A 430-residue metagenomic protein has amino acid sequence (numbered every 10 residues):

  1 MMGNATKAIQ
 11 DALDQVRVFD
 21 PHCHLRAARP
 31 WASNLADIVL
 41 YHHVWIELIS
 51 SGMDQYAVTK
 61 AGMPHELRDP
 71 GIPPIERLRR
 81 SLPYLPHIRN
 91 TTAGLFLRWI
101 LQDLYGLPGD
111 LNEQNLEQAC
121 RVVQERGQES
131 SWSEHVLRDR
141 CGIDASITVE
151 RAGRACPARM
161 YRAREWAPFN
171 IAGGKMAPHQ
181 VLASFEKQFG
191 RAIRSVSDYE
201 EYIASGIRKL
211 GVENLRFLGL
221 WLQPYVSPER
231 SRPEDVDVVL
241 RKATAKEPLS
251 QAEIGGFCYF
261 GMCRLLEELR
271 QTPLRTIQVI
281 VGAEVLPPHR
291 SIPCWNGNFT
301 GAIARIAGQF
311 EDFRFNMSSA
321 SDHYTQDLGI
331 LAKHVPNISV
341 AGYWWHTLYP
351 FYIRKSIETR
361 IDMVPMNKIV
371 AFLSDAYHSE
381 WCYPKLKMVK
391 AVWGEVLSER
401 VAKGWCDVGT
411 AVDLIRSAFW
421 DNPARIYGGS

Functional and structural regions predicted by a protein language model:
G3-Q271, F313, G329-S430: Metal-cofactor-binding active-site regions of metalloenzymes
S227, D235-L240, F260-C263, L274-L328 (+1 more regions): Catalytic core of soluble alpha/beta enzymes
